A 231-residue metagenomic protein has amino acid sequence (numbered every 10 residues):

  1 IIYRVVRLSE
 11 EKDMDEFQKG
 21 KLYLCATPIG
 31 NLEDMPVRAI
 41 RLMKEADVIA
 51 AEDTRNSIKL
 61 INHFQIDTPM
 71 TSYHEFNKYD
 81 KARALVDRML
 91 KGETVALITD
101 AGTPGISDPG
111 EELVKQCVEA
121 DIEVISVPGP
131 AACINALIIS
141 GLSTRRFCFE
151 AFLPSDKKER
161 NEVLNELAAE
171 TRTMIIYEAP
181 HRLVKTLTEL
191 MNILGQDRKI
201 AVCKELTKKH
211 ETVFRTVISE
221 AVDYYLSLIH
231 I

Functional and structural regions predicted by a protein language model:
V5-V6, E10-D13: Acidic, Ala/Val/Gly-enriched low-complexity intrinsically disordered segments
D13-F76: Glycine-rich, flexible N-terminal cofactor/catalytic loop recognition
I29-L32, D100-P104, P180-R182: Short glycine-rich anion-binding loops that position phosphate/pyrophosphate groups of nucleotides and phosphorylated
M43-I49, I122-I125, T173-M174: Short active-site oxyanion
L85-V124, P128-A131: Glycine/small-residue-rich loop that forms an oxyanion/phosphate-binding "nest" at active or ligand-binding sites
E112-E170: Class I SAM-dependent methyltransferase SAM-binding "motif I" and its flanking Rossmann-like core
R160-L164, T186-S227: Anionic-ligand binding region
I229-I231: Conserved small/polar residues in nucleotide/adenosyl-binding loops
